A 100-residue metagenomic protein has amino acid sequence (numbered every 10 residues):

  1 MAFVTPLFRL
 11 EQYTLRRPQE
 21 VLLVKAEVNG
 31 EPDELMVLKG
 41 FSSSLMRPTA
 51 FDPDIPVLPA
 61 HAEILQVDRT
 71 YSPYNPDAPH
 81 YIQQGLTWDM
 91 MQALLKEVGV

Functional and structural regions predicted by a protein language model:
A2-V100: The transition from N-terminal targeting/processing segments to the mature protein
